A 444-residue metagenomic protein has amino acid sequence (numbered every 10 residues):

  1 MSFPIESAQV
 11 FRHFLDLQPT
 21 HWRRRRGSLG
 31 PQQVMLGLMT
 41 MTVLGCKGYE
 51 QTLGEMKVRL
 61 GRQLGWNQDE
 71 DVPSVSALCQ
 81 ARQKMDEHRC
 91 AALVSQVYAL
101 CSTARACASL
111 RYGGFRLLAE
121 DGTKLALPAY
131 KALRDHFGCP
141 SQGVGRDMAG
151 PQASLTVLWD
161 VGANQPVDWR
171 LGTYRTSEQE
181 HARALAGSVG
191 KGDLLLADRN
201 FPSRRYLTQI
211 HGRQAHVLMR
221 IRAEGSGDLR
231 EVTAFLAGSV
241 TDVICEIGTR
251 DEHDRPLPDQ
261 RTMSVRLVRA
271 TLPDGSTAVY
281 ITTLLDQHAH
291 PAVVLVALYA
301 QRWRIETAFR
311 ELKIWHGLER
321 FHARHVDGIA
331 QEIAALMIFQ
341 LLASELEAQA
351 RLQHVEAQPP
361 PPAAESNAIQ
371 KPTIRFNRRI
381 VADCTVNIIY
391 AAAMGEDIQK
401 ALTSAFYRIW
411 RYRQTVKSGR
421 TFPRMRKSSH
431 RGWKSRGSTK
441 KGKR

Functional and structural regions predicted by a protein language model:
M1-M56, K84-M85, A92-Q96, A108 (+3 more regions): Single, function-defining residue in the core of a domain
G65-E87: Major-groove recognition helix of helix-turn-helix-like DNA-binding domains
S74, A119-E120: Noncatalytic, basic helical substrate-engagement surface that gates or grips nucleic-acid strands
L100: Phosphate-interacting basic helix/loop segments used at nucleotide- and nucleic-acid interfaces
T103-A104: A short, compositionally biased domain-edge/stem linker segment
